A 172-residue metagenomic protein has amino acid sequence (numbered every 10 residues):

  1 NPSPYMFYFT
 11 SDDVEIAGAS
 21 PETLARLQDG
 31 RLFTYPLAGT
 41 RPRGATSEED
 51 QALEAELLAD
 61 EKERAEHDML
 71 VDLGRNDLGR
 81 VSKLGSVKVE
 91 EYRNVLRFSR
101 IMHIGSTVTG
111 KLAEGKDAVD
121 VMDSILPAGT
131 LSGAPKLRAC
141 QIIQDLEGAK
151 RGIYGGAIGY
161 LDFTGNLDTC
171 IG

Functional and structural regions predicted by a protein language model:
N1-G172: Extended alpha-helical targeting/anchoring segments, especially N-terminal organellar/secretory targeting helices
